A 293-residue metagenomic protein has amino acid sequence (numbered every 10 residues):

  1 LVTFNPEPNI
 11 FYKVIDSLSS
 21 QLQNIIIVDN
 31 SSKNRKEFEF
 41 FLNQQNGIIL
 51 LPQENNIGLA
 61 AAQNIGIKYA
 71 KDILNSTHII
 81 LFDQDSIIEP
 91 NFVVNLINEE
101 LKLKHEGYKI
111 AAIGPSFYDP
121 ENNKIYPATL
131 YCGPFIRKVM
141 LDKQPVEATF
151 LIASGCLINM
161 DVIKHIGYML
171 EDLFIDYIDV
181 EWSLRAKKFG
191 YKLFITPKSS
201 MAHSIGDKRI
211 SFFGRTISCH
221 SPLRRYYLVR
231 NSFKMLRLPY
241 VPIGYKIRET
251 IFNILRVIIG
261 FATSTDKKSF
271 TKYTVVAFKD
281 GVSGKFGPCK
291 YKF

Functional and structural regions predicted by a protein language model:
L1-Q21: Short, well-formed alpha-helical segments that are part of the catalytic scaffolds of diverse glycosyltransferases
I15-P52: Acidic donor-binding segment of Leloir-type glycosyltransferases
E54-I73: Glycine-rich, basic loop-to-helix element that forms the pyrophosphate-binding segment of sugar-nucleotide handling
S76-I87: Short beta-strand-to-loop acidic/aromatic patch adjacent to the donor-nucleotide binding site
N91-Y126: Conserved donor NDP-sugar-binding/catalytic core segment of glycosyltransferases
L130-T149: Short, flexible, basic/aromatic active-site loop/helix in glycosyltransferases
C156, V162, I166-G167, D172-S199: A short, conserved alpha-helix in the catalytic core of glycosyltransferases
Y240-F293: Non-catalytic, C-terminal membrane-associated alpha-helical segments of glycosyltransferases
